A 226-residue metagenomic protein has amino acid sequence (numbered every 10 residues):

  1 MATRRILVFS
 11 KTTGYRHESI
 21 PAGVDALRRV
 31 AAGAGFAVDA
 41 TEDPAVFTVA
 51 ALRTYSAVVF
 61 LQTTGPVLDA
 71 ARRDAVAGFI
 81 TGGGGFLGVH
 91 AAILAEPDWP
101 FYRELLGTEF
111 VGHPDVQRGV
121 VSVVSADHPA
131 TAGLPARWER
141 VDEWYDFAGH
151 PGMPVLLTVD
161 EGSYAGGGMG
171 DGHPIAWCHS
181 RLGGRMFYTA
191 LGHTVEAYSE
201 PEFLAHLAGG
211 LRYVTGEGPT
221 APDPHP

Functional and structural regions predicted by a protein language model:
M1-R5, A32-A34, E42, R53 (+3 more regions): Extracellular ligand-binding/catalytic regions of CAZymes and related secreted enzymes and adhesion modules
R5-V8, Y15-E96: Helical hinge/lid and interdomain linker segments adjacent to catalytic or ligand-binding clefts that mediate domain
S10, Q62, S125, L157-V159 (+3 more regions): Pocket-edge structural micro-motifs
T13-G14, G65, I93-L94, D160-S163 (+2 more regions): Short, solvent-exposed loop/turn segments at secondary-structure junctions
A22, A26, A75, F101 (+3 more regions): Extracytoplasmic/secreted proteins, especially bacterial periplasmic and envelope-associated proteins
D39, T108, H113-G183: Catalytic beta-strand/loop cores that center a nucleophilic Ser/Cys/Thr and support acyl-enzyme chemistry
T54-A57, L106, M153: Short, well-ordered alpha-helix to beta-strand connector turns
P66-G133: A glycine-rich, often tryptophan-bearing local segment used as a flexible ligand/cofactor-contacting loop or short
